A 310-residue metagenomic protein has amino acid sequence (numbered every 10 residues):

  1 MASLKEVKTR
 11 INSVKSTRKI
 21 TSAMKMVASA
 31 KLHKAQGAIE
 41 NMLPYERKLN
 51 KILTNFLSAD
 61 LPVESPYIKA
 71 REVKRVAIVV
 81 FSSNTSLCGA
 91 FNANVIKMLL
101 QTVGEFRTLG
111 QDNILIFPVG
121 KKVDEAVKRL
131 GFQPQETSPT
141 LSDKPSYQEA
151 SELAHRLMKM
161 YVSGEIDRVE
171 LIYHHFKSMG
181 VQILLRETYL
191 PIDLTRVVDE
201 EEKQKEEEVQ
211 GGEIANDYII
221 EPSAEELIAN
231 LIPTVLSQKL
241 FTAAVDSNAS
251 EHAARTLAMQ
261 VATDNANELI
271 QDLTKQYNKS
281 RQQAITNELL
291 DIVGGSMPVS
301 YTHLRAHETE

Functional and structural regions predicted by a protein language model:
M1-S300, R305: C-terminal beta-strand-loop-alpha-helix "lid" module of Rossmann-like NAD(P)-dependent dehydrogenases
A306-E310: A short, hydrophobic C-terminal helix/tail in secreted or cell-surface proteins
